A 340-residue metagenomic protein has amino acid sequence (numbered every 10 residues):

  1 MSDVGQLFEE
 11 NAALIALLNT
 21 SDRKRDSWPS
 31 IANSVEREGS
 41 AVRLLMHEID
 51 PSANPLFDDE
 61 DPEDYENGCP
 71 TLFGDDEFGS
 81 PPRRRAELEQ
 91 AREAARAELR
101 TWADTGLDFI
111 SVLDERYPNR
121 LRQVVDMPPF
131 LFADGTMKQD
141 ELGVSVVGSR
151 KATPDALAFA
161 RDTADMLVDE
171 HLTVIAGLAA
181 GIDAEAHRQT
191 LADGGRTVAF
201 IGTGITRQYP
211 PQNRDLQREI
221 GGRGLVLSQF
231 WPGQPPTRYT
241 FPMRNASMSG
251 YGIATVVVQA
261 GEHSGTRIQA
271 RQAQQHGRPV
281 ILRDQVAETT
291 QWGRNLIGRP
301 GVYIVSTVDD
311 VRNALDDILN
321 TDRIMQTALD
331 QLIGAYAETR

Functional and structural regions predicted by a protein language model:
M1-E10, N19-R25, T105, S111-R340: Glycine-biased, small-residue-rich flexible motifs in mid-sequence functional cores and linkers
M1-L113: Short, small/acidic-rich helices and loops at N termini and domain boundaries of DNA replication/processing enzymes
